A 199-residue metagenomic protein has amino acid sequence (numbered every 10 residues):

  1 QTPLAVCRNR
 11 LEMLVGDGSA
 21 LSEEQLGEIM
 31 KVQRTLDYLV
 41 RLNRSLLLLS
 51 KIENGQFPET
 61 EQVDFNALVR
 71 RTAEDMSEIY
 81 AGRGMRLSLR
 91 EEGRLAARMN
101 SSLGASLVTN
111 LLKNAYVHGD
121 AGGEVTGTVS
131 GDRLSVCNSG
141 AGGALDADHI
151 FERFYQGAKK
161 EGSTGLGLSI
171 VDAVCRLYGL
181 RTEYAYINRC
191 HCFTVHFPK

Functional and structural regions predicted by a protein language model:
V15-E23: Short acidic helix/loop segment immediately C-terminal to the autophosphorylated histidine in two-component histidine
E24, N54-V63, A67, R98: Short flexible loop/turn segments at helix-to-beta-strand junctions within the C-terminal catalytic HATPase_c
K31-L39: Short alpha-helical segment of the dimerization/phosphotransfer core of two-component systems
E61-Q62, A81, R86-A96: Conserved catalytic submotifs in the C-terminal HATPase_c
N114-Y116: Short helix-loop "hinge" at the ATP-lid/N-box region of the Bergerat-fold HATPase_c
G143-F154: Short conserved segment of the HATPase_c
G179-I187: Glycine-rich ATP-binding loops of the HATPase_c
